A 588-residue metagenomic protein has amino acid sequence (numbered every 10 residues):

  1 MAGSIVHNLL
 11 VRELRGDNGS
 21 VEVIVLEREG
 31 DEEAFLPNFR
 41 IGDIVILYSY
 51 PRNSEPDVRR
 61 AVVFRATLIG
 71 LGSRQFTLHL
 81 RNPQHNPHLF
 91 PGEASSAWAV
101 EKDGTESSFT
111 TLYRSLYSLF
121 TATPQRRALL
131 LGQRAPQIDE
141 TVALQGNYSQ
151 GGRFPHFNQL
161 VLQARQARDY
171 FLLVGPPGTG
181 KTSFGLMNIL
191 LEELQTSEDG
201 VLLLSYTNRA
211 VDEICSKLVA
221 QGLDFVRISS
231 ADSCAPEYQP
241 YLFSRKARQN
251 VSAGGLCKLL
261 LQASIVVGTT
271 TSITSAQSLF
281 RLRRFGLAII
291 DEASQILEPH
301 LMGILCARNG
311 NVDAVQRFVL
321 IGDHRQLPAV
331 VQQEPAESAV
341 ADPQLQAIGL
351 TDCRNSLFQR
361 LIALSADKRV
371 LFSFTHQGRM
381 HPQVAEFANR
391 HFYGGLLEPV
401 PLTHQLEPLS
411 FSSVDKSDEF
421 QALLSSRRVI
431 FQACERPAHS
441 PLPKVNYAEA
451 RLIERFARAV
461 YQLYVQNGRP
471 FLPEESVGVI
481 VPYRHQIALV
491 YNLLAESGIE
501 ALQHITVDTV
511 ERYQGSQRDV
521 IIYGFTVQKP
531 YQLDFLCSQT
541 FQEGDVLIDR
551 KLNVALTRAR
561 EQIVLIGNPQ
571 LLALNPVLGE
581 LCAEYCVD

Functional and structural regions predicted by a protein language model:
M1-S54, S426, V445-Y447, R451 (+1 more regions): Accessory interdomain/linker segments of ATP-dependent helicases and helicase-like nucleic-acid enzymes that mediate
D31-Q166, S216, A220, I228 (+6 more regions): Pre-ATPase regulatory/linker segments immediately N-terminal to the P-loop/RecA-like helicase/translocase core
A167-I189: Walker A/P-loop
F171-G175, V201-L202, V477: Conserved beta-strand position immediately N-terminal to the Walker
T182-S197, E213, K217, C306-R308: Walker A/P-loop NTP-binding motif
T196-D199, T207, T271-I273, L279 (+1 more regions): Conserved helicase motor core of SF1/SF2 NTP-dependent helicases
G200, R209-I265, A276-Q277: A substrate-engagement module of RecA-like helicase motors
